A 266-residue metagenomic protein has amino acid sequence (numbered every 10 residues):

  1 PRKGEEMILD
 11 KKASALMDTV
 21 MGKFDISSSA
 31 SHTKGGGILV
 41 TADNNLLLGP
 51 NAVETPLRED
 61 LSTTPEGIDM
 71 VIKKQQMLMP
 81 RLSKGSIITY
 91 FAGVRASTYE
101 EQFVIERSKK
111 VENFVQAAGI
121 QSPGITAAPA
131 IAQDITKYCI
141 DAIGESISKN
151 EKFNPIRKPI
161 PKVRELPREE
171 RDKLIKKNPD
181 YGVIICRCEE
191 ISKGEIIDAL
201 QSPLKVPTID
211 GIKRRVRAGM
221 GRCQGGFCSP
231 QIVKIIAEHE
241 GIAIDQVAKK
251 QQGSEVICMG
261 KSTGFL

Functional and structural regions predicted by a protein language model:
P1-G22, K73-Q76, P80: Central beta-strand plus flanking loop segment that forms part of the substrate or channel wall within the catalytic
D25-S27, H32-G35, A42-D43, E54-I184 (+3 more regions): C-terminal catalytic lobe of FAD-dependent flavoproteins
E59, S192-P203, G226-I244: Iron-sulfur (Fe-S) cluster-binding segments and ferredoxin-like electron-carrier domains, especially [2Fe-2S]
C186-C188, C223, C228: Short cysteine clusters
G241-L266: Low-complexity, small/polar and acidic-rich linker and loop segments
